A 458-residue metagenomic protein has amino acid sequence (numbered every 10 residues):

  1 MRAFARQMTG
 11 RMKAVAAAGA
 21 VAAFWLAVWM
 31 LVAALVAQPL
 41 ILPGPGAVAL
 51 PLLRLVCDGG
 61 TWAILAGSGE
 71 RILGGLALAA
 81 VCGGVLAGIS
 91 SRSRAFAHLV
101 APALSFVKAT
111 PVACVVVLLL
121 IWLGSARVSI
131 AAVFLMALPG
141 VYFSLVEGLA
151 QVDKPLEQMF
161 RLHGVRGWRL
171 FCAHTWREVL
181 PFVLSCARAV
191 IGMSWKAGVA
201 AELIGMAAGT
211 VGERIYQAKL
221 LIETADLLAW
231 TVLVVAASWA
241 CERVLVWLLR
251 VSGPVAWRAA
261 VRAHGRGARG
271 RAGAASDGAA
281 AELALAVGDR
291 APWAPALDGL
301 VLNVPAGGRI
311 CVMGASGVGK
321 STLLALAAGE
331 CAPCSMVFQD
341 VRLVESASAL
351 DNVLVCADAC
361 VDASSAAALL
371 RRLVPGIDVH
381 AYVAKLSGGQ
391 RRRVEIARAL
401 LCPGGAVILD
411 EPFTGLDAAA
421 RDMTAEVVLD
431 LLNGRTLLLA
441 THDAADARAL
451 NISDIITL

Functional and structural regions predicted by a protein language model:
A131-L135, W168-A201, V234: Transmembrane alpha-helices
R161, A363-D378: Conserved ABC ATPase "signature" region
D340, S346-A359: Q-loop/switch helix immediately C-terminal to the Walker
Y382, E411-P412: Walker B catalytic motif
Y382-L386, Q390: Conserved ABC ATPase signature
I396: Hydrophobic anchor residue at the start of the ABC signature
D410, D417: ABC-family nucleotide-binding domains
